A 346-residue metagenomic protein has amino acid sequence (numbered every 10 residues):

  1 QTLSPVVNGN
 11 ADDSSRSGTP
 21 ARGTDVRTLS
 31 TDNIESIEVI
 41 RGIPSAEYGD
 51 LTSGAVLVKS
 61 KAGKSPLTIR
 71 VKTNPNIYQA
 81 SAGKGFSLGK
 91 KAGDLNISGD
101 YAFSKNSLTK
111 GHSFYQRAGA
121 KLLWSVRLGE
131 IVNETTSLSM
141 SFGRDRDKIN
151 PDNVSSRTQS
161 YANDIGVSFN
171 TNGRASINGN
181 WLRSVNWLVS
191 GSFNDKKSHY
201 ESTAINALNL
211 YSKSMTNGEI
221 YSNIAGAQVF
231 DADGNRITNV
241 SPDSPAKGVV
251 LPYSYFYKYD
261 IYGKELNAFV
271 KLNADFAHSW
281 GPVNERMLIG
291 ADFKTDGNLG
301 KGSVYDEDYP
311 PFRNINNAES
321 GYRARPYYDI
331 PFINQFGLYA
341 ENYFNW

Functional and structural regions predicted by a protein language model:
Q1, T24-R27, E47-R70, F86: N-terminal periplasmic accessory domains that precede and gate Gram-negative outer-membrane beta-barrel machines
T2-I40: Short acidic/polar hinge/loop motifs at secondary-structure boundaries that mediate gating or recognition
G18-R22, V39-I40, K64-L67, F103-S107 (+4 more regions): Extracytoplasmic loops and strand-loop junctions of Gram-negative outer membrane beta-barrel proteins
D32-V39, G54-A55, S60-P75, L95-G99 (+1 more regions): Transmembrane beta-strand segments of Gram-negative outer membrane beta-barrel proteins
R41, A62-K64, T73-I77, F86-K90 (+3 more regions): A generic beta-sheet turn/junction motif
I43-S45: Short, solvent-exposed loop/turn elements at beta->coil junctions and helix N-caps that rim active or binding pockets
T68-F103, K110-S192: Transmembrane beta-barrel wall of Gram-negative outer-membrane proteins
R127, I131-F142, A162-W346: Face-selective signature of the C-terminal outer-membrane beta-barrel domain
